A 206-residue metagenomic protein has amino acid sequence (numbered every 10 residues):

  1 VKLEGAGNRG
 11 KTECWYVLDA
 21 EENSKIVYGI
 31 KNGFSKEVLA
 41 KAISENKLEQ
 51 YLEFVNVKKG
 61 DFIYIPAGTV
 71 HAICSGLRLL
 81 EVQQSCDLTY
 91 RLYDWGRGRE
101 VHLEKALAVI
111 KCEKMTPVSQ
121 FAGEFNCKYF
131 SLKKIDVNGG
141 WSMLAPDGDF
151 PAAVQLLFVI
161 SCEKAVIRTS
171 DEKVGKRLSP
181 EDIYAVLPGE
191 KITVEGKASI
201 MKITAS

Functional and structural regions predicted by a protein language model:
V1-K59, C74-I160, P180-I183, K202-S206: Active-site region of the double-stranded beta-helix
K25, P66-T69: Phosphate-binding glycine-rich loops and adjacent basic patches that engage nucleotide phosphates, nucleic-acid
L52-Y64, I167-E190: Short acidic-glycine-tyrosine-enriched beta hairpin
T69-A72, E190-T193: Short, charged beta-turn/beta-strand-edge "cap" motif at the junction between a beta-strand and an adjacent loop
G139, P188, G196: Residues on the solvent-exposed faces and adjacent turns of beta-rich solenoids used to engage binding targets
L144-D149, T169-S170, G196-K197: Short conserved micro-motifs at the rims of enzyme active sites and ligand-binding pockets
E163-A165: C-terminal structured domain segments
I192-S206: Short, basic/aromatic-enriched C-terminal tail that caps enzymatic domains
